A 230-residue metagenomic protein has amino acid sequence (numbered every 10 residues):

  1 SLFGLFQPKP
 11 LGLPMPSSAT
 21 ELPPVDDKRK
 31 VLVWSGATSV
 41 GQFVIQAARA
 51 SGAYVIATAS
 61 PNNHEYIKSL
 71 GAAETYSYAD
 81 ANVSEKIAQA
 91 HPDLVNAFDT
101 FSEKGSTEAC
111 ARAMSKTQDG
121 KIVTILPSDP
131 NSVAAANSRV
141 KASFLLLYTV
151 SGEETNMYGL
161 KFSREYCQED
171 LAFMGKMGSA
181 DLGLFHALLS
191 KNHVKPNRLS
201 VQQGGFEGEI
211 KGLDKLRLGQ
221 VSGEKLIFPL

Functional and structural regions predicted by a protein language model:
S1-L230: Terminal helix/beta-alpha structural elements that buttress the NAD(P)+-binding lobe
